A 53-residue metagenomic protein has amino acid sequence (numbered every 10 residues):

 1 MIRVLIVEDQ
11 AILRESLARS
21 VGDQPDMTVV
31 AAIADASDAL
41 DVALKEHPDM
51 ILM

Functional and structural regions predicted by a protein language model:
M1-R3: Non-catalytic signal-transmission and effector/linker regions of two-component phosphorelay proteins
I6, L52: Walker B beta-strand of ABC/ABC-like P-loop ATPase nucleotide-binding domains, specifically the conserved hydrophobic
E8-Q10: Conserved acidic carboxylate
E15-R19: Charged docking surfaces used in two-component/phosphorelay signaling
S20-D23, V42: Alpha-helical interaction/dimerization surfaces of two-component signaling modules
D26-V29: Glycine-centered tight turns that cap/initiate beta-strands
A32-M50: Acidic, metal-coordinating helix/loop segments flanking the phosphotransfer/catalytic sites of two-component signaling
